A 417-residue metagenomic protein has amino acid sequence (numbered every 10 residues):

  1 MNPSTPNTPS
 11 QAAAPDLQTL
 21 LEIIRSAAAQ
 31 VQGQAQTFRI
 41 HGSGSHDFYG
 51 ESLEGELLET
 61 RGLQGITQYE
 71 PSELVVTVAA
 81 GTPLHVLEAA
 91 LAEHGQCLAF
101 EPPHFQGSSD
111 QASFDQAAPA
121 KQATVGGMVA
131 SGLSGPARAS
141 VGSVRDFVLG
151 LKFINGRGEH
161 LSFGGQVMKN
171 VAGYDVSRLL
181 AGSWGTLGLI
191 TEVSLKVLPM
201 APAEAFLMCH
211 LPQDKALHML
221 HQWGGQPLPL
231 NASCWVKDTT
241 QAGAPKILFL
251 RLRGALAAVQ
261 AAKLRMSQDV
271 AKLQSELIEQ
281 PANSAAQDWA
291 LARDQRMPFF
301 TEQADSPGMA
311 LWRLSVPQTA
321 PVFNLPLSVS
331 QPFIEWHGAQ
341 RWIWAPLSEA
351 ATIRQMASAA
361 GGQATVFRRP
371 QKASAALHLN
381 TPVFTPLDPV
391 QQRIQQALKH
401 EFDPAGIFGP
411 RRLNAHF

Functional and structural regions predicted by a protein language model:
M1-S45, A357-N380, F384-P386: N-terminal accessory segments
N2-F38, T60-P119, M128-V129, L133-Q166 (+1 more regions): N-terminal glycine-rich flavin-associated loop
R39-I40, A232-T240, P332-W336, V366: Short beta-strand
S43-F48, L53-E54, L63-G65, P83-L84: Short active-site-proximal "capping" loops at secondary-structure junctions
E51-L53, R61, S108-S109, D115 (+1 more regions): Conserved glycine-rich FAD pyrophosphate-binding loop
H85-L87, D214-M219, A257-L264, T319-S328 (+1 more regions): Short, conserved charged micro-motifs
A130, L149-A304, G308: C-terminal substrate-binding/cap subdomain adjacent to the FAD-binding core in PCMH-type and related FAD-linked
